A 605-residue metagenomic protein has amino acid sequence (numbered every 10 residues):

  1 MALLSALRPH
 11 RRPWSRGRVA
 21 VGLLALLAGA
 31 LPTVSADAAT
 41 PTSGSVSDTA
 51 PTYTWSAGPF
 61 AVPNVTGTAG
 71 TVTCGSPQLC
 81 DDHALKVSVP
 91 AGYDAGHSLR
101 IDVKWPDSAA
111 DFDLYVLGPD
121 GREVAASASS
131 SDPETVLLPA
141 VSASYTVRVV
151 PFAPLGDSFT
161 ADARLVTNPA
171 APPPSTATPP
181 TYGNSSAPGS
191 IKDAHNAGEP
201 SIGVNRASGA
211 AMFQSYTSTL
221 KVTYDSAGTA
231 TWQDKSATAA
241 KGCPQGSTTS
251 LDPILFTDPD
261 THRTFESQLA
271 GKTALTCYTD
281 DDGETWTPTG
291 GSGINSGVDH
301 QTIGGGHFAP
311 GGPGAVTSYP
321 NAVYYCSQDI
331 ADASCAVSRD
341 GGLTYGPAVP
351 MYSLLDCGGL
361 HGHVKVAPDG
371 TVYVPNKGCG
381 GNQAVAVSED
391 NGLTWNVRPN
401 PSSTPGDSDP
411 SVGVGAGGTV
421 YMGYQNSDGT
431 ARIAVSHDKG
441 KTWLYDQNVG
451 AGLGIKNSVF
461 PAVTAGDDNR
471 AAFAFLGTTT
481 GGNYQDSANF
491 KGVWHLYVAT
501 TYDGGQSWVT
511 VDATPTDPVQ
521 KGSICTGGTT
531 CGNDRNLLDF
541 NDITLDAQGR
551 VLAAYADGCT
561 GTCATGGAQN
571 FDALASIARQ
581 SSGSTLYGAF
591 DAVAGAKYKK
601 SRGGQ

Functional and structural regions predicted by a protein language model:
A2-A38: Secretory targeting and sorting signals
A39-G96, P106, R164-Q605: C-terminal PAP-associated
G75-R122, S130-S131, A140-A143: Acidic, Ser/Thr/Pro-rich low-complexity intrinsically disordered segments
F112, S142-S144, H262, P320-N321: Short coil/turn connectors at secondary-structure junctions
D132-T135, E199: Acidic-residue sensor for enzyme active/binding pockets
L138-D157: Noncatalytic modules at the cell exterior or secretory-pathway interfaces, chiefly beta-strand-rich lectin/adhesion
A153-P169: Edge beta-strands of jelly-roll/beta-sandwich modules across compartments, strongly enriched in secreted/luminal
